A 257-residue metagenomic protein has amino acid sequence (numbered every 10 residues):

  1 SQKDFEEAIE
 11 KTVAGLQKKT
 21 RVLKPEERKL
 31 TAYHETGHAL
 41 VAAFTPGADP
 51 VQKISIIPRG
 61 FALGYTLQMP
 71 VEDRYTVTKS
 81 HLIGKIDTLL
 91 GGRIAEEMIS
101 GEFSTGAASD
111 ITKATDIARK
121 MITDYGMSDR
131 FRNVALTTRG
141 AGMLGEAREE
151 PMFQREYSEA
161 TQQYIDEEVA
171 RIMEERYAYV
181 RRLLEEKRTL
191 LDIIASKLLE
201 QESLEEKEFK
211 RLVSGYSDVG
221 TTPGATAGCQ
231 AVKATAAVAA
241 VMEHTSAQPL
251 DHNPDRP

Functional and structural regions predicted by a protein language model:
S1-F5, K11-L30, Y125-N133: C-terminal helical "lid" subdomain and adjoining coupling/linker elements of P-loop NTPases
E7, H38: Active-site micro-motifs of SAM-dependent methyltransferase domains
E26-Y33, A39-P257: Soluble catalytic regions of large protease machineries
